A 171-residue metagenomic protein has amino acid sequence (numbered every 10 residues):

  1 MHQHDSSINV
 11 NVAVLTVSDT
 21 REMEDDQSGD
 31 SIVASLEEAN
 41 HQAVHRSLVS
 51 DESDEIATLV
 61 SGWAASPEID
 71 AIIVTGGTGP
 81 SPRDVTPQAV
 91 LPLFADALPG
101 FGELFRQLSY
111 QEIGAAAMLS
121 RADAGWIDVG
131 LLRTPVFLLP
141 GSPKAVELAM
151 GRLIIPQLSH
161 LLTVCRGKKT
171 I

Functional and structural regions predicted by a protein language model:
M1-D51, E55: Glycine-rich phosphate/diphosphate-binding loop of Rossmann-like nucleotide-binding domains
M1-H2, A57-S61, L119-A122: A generic local structural motif
N9-V10, P67-I69, G130-T134: Short coil/turn connectors at secondary-structure junctions
L15-S18, V74-G76, S120, L138-P140: Short beta-strand segments
S18-E22, T78-S81, P143-A145: Gly/Ser/Thr-rich loops at beta-strand to alpha-helix junctions that form or flank small-molecule/cofactor-binding
D26-Q27, T58, V85, L148-A149: Generic recognition of short, well-ordered alpha-helical segments
V33, E37-T75, G79-F94: N-terminal small/polar loop signature for handling phosphorylated ligands or for N-terminal nucleophile
T86-I171: Proline/glycine-rich low-complexity loops and linkers
